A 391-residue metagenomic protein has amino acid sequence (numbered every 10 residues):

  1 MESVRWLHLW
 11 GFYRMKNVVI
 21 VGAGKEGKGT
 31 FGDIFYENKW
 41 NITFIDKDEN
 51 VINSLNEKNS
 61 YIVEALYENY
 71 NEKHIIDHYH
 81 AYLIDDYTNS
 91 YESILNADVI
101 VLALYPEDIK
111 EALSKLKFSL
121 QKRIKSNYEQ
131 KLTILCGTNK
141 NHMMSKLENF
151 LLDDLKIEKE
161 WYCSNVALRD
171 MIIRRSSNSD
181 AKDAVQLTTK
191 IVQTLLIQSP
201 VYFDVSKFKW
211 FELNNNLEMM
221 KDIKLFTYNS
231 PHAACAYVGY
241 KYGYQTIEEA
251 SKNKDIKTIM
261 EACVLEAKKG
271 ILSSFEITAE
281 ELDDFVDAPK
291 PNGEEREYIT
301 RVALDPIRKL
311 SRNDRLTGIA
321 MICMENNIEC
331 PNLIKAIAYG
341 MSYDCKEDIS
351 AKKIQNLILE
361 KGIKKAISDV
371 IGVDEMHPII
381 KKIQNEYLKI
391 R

Functional and structural regions predicted by a protein language model:
E2-R14: Short, Lys/Arg-enriched N-terminal segments with co-localized hydrophobic residues within the first ~10-30 amino acids
K16-V21, K25-E26, F31-R391: Substrate/ligand-engaging "lid" and interaction regions
